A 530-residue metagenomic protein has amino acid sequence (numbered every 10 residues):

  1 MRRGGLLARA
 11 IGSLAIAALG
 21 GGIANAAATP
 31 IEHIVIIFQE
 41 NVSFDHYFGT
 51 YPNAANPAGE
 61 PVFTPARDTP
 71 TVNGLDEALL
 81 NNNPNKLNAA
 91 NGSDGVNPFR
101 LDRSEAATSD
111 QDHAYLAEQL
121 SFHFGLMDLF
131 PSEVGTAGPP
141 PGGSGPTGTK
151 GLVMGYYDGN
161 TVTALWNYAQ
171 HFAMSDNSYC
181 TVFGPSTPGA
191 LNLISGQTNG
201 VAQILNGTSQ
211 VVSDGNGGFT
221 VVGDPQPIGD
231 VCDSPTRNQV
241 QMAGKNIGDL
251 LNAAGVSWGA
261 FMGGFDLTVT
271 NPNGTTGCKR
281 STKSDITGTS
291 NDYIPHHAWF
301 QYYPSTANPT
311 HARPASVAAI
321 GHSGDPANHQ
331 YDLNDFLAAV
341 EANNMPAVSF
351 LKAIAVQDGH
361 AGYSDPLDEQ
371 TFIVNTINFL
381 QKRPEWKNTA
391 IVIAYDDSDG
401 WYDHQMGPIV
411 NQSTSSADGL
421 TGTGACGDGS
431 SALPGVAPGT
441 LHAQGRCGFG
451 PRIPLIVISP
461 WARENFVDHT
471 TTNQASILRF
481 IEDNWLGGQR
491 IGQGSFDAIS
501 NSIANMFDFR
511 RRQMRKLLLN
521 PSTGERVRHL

Functional and structural regions predicted by a protein language model:
M1-I11: Bacterial N-terminal signal peptides that target proteins for export
R9-G21: Bacterial N-terminal signal peptides
N25-L530: N-terminal pro-sequences and low-complexity stem/linker regions of secreted or lumenal proteins
